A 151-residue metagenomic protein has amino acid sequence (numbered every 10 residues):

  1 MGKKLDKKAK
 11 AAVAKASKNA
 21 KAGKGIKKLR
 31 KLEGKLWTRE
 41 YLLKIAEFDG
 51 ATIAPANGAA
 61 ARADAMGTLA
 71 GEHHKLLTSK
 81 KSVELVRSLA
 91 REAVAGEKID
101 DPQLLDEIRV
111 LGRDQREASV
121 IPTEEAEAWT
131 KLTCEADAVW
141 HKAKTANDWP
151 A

Functional and structural regions predicted by a protein language model:
K3-A151: A well-structured
